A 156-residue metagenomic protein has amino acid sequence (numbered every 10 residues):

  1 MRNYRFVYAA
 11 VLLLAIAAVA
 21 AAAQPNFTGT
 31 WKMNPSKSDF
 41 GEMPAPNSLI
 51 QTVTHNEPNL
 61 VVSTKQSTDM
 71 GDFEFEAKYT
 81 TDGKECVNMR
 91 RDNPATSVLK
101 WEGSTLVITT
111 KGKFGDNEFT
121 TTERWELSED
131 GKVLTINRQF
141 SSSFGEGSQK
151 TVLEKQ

Functional and structural regions predicted by a protein language model:
M1-F6: Positively charged n-region of N-terminal signal peptides that target proteins for export
V7-A10, S143: Intrinsically disordered, low-complexity segments enriched in polar/charged small residues
A9-A18: Bacterial N-terminal signal peptides
A22-Q156: Hydrophobic small-molecule pocket/channel-lining residues, especially in calycin-type beta-barrels
